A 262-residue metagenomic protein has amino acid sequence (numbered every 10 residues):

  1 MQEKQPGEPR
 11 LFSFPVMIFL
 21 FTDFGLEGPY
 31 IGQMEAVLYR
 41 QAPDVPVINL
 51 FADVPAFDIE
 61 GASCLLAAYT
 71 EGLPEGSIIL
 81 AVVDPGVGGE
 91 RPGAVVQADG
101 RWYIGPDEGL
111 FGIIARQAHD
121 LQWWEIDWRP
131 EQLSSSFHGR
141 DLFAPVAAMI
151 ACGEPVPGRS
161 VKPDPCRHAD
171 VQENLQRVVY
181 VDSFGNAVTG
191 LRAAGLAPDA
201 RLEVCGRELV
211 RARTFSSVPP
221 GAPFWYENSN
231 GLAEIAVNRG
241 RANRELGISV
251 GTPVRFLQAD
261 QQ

Functional and structural regions predicted by a protein language model:
E3-F12: N-terminal amphipathic/hydrophobic targeting modules at extreme N-termini, encompassing cleavable Sec/SRP-type signal
F14-E90: N-terminal glycine-/serine-/threonine-rich phosphate-binding loop
L20, V47-L50, A81, Y103-P106 (+4 more regions): General beta-strand structural signal in soluble alpha/beta enzymes
Q41-D44, I59-G61, L73-V83, V87-D141: Active-site histidine-anchored catalytic micro-motif
I79, L202, F224, T252-V254: Generic structural signal for buried aliphatic residues
R116, R129-L191, G195: Anionic-ligand-binding alpha/beta catalytic cores of soluble enzymes and soluble regulatory domains that recognize
V188-G247: A conserved acidic, glycine/proline-rich C-terminal tail/linker
